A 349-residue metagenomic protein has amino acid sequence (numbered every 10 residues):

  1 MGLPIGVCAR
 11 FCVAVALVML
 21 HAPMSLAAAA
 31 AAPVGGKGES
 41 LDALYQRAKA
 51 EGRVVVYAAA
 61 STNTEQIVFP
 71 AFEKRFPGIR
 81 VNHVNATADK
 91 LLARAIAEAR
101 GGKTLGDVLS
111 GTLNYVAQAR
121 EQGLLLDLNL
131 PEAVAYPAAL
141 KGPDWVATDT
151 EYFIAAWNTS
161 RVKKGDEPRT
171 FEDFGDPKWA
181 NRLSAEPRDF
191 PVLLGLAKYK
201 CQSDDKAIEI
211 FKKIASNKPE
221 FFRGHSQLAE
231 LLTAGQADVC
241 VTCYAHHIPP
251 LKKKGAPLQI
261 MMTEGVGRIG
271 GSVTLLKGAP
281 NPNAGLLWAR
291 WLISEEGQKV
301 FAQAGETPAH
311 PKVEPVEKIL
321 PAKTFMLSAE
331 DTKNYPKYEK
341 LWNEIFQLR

Functional and structural regions predicted by a protein language model:
A28-V55, E73-K74, D176-K178: Immediate post-signal peptide segment of exported/extracytoplasmic ligand-binding proteins
D42, V55-P70, V81-A99, K103-Q236: Extracytoplasmic ligand-binding site segments that recognize negatively charged/polar headgroups
V68, K206, I210, G271 (+2 more regions): Short amphipathic alpha-helical coupling segments at ligand-binding clamshell hinges and other catalytic/signaling
N114-Q118, A237-P257: A ligand-binding cleft/hinge motif common to bilobed small-molecule-binding domains
P137-A138, T150-F153, I210-A215, F221-F222 (+3 more regions): Periplasmic-binding protein-like
I154-R161, G195-K200, I269-A284, V300-F301: A bilobed periplasmic-binding-protein/Venus flytrap-type ligand-binding module shared by bacterial periplasmic
W179-D189, L292-V313: Periplasmic-binding protein-like
P315-R349: Extracellular/periplasmic bilobal clamshell ligand-binding domains
